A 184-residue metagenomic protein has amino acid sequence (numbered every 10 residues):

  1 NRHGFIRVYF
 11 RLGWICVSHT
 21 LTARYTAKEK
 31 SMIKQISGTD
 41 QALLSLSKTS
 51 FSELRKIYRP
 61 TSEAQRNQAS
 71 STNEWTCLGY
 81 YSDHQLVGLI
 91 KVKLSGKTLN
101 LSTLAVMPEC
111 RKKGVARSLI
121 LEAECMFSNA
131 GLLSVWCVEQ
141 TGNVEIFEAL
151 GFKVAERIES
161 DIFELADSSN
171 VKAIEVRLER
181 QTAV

Functional and structural regions predicted by a protein language model:
R2, E29-S31, V92: N-terminal cationic leader/targeting segments used for protein routing and processing
R2-G4, V8: Targeting/processing segments of secretory and organellar proteins
Y9, F147-E148, F152: Conserved active-site tyrosine of GNAT-family acetyltransferases
W14-Q41, V176-V184: Conserved N-terminal entry element of GNAT/NAT acetyltransferase domains
S37-T103, M107-P108, I120-E122: Acetyl-CoA-dependent GNAT
V106, K112-C125, A149: Conserved acetyl-CoA-binding loop-helix of GNAT-fold acetyltransferases
F127-E139: Conserved GNAT acetyl-CoA-binding A-motif
W136-V144, L150, R157-V184: C-terminal "cap" of GNAT-fold acetyltransferases
